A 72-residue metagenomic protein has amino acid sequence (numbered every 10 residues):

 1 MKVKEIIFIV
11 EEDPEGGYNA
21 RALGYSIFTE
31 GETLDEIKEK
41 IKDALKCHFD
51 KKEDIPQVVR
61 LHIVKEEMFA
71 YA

Functional and structural regions predicted by a protein language model:
M1-I6, E39-A72: Short, charged, surface-exposed hinge/linker loops at domain edges that act as mobile lids or interdomain connectors
I6, L23-Y25: Short amphipathic alpha-helical segments
V10-A22: Short aromatic-glycine-(Arg/Gly/Cys) micro-motifs in beta-strand/loop hairpins
Y18, E30, E39: Short acidic, gly/pro-rich beta-turn/loop elements at beta-sheet edges and active-site/ligand-binding grooves
Y25-D35: A short, exposed loop/beta-hairpin motif centered on an aromatic-Gly-Thr core
